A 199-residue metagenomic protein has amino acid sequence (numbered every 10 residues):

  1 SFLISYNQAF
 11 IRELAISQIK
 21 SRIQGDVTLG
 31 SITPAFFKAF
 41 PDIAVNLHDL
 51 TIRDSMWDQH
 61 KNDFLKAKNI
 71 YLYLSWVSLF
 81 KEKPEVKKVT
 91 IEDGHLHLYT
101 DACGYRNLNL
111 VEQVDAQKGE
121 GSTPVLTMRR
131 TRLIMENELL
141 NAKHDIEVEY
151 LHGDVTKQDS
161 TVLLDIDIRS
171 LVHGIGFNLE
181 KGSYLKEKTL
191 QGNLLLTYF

Functional and structural regions predicted by a protein language model:
S1-D26: N-terminal type II signal-anchor transmembrane helix that functions as the membrane-insertion/stop-transfer segment
F10, L163-D165: Exposed beta-strand and adjacent loop surfaces of beta-rich binding modules that mediate intermolecular recognition
R12, E82, G119, E187-T189: Short solvent-exposed loop/turn micro-motifs enriched in small/polar/acidic residues
S21, T28, E120, K188-L190: Residues that act as N-cap/strand-start positions at coil-to-secondary-structure junctions
S21-V45: Short extracytoplasmic
G25, P41-A44, H48-L163: Secondary-structure transition motifs
N62-L65, I146-V148, T161, I168-F199: Beta-propeller and related beta-repeat scaffolds in trafficking/envelope systems
